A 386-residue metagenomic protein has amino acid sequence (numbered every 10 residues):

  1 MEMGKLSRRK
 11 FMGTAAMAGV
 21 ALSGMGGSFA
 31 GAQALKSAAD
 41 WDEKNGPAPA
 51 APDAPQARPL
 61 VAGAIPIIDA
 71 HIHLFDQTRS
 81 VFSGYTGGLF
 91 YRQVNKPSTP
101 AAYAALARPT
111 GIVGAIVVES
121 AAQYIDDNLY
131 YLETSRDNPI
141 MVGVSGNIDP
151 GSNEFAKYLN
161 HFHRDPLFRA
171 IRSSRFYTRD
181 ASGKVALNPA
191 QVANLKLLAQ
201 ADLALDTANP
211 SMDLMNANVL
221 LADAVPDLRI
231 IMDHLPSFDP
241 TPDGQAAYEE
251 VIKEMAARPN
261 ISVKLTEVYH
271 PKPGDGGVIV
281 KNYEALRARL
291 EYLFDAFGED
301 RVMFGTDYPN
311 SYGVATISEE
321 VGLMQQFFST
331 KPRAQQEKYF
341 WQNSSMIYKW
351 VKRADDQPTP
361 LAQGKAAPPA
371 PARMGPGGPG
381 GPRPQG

Functional and structural regions predicted by a protein language model:
G4-S7, M12-G27, G31, L35-I68 (+5 more regions): Mid-to-C-terminal alpha-helical segments outside catalytic/metal-binding sites
K36-A201, D213: Mid-domain alpha/beta scaffold segments of enzyme catalytic cores
S37-A48, K184-M303, P332, M346 (+2 more regions): Catalytic pocket-lining loop regions of alpha/beta-barrel enzymes, especially the amidohydrolase/enolase/GH5 lineages
H71, Y131, L198, V263 (+3 more regions): Conserved, mostly hydrophobic/aromatic
I72, S120, L235, D307-Y308: Active-site metal-binding loops of divalent metal-dependent hydrolases
A104, L129-E133, N160, V219-L220 (+3 more regions): Active-site phosphate/pyrophosphate- and oxyanion-stabilizing loops and adjacent acidic/basic residues in soluble
I125-I140, L228-I231, R289, I317-F327: Short, electropositive alpha-helical surface patch
V142, A170-I171, R229-H234, D356-Q357: Short hydrophobic/aromatic-enriched beta-strand-loop microsegments
